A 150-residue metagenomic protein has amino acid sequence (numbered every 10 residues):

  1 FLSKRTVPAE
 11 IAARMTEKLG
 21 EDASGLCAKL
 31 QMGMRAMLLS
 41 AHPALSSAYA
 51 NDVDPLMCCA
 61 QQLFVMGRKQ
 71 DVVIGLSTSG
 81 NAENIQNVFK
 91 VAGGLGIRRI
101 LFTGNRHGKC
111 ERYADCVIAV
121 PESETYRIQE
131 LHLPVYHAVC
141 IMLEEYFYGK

Functional and structural regions predicted by a protein language model:
F1-M66: Glycine-rich, small/polar surface segments that engage phosphate groups of diverse ligands
S40, A60, S77, T103 (+1 more regions): Short beta->alpha connector loops at strand-helix junctions that form conserved, small/polar/Pro-enriched
V65, Y126-K150: A charged, well-structured terminal subsegment
K69-G80: A short, small-residue-rich loop immediately preceding and capping a beta-strand
N81-V88, C110: Short glycine/serine/threonine-rich phosphate/pyrophosphate-binding segments that cradle anionic phosphate groups
F102-A114: Short, glycine/polar-rich helix-capping loops at beta-to-alpha or helix-loop-helix junctions that flank or form
